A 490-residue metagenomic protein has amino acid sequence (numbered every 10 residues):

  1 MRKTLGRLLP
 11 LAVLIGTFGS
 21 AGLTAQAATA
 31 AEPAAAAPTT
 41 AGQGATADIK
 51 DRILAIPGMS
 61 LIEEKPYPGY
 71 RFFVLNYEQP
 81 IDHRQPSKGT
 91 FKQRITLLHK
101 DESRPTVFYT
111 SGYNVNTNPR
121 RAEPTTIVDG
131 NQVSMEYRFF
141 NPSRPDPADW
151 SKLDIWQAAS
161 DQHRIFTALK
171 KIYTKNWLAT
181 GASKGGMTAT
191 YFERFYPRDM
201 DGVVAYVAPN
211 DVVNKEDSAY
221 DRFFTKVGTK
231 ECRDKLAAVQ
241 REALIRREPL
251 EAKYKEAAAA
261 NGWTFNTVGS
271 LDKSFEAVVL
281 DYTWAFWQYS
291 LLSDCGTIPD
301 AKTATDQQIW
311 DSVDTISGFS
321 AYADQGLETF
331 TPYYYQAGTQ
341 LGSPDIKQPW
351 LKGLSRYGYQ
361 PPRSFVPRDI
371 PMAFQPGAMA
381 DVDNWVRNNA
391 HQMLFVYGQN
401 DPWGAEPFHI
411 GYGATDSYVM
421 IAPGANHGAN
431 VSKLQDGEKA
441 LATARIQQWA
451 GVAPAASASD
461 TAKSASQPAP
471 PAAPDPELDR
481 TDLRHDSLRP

Functional and structural regions predicted by a protein language model:
R2-P10, A27-N131, Q435-P490: Catalytic-loop region of hydrolases
N76, D82-A158, F365-N389, Q399-P402 (+1 more regions): N-terminal cap/lid subdomain of alpha/beta-hydrolase-fold enzymes
K152-I172: Alpha/beta-hydrolase active-site loop
Y173-S183: Alpha/beta-hydrolase fold nucleophile elbow
G181-G185, A189, E193, D401: Gly/Ala-rich beta-loop-alpha elbow adjacent to hydrolase catalytic centers
D199-F265: A catalytic-pocket lid/entrance helix-loop region that shapes and gates access to the active site across common
A252-G377: Alpha/beta-hydrolase fold active-site neighborhood
A425-E438: Catalytic histidine-centered segment of alpha/beta-hydrolase-like enzymes
